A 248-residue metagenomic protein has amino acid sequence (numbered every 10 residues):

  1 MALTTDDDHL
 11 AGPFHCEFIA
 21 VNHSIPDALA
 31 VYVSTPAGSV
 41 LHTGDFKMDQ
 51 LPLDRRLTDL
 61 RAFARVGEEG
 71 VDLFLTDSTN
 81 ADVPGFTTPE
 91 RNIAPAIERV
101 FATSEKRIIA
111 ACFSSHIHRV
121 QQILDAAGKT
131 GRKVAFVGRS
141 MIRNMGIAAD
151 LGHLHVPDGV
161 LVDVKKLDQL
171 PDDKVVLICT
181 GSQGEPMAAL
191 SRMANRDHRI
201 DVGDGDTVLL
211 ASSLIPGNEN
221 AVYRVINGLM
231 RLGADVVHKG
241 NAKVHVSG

Functional and structural regions predicted by a protein language model:
M1-Q169, E185-D201, G217-R224: His/Asp/Glu-rich metal-coordinating catalytic cores of metallo-dependent phosphodiesterases/hydrolases acting on
T5, P216, V244-G248: Short, intrinsically disordered, charge-balanced linker/junction segments flanking boundaries in proteins
D72, V175, D206: Conserved acidic residues
K133, T207-V208: The feature marks the mature, well-folded catalytic cores of soluble enzymes
K174-Q183: Conserved two-lobed SF2 helicase motor
G181-S182, S212-P216: Aromatic- and Gly/Pro-rich donor/ligand-binding loops that form nucleotide- or phosphate-bearing donor binding pockets
V202-G205, L229: ATP-dependent carboxylate-amine ligase
L229-G248: Generic long, charged, amphipathic alpha-helical segments
